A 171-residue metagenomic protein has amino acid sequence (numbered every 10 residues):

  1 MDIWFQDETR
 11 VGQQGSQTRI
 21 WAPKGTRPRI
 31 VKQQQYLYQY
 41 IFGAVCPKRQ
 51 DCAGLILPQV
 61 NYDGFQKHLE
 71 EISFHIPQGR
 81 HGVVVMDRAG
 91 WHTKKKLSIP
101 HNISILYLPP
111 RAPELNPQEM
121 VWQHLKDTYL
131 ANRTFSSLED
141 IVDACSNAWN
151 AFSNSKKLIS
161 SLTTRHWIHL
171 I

Functional and structural regions predicted by a protein language model:
M1-I171: Short functional hotspots at interaction and active-site rims
